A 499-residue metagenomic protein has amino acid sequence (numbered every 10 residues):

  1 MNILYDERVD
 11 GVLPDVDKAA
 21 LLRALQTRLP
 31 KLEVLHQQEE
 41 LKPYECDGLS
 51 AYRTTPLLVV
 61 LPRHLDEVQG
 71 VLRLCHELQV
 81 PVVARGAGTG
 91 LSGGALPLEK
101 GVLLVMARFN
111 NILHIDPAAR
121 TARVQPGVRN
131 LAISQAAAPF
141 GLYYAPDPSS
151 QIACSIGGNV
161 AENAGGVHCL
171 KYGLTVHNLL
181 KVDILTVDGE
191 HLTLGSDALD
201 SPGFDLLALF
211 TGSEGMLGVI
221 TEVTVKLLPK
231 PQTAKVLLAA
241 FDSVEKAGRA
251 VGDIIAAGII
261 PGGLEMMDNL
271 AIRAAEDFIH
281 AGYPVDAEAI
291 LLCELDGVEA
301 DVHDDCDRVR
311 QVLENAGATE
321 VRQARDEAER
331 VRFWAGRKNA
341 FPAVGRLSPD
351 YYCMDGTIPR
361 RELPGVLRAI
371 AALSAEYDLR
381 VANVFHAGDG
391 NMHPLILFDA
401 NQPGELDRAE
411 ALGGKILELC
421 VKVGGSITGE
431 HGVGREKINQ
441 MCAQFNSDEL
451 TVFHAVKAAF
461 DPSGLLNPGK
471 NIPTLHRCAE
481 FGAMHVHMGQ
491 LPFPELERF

Functional and structural regions predicted by a protein language model:
M1-R73, G90-R120, S149, N269-H280 (+4 more regions): N-terminal flexible segment immediately upstream of the FAD-binding catalytic core in FAD-dependent oxidoreductases
P30-K31, V421-V433, A458, P462-G469: Alpha-helix capping/hinge segments and adjacent helical runs
L35-E45, V225-P229, K235-L412, L419 (+3 more regions): C-terminal substrate-recognition/cap domain of FAD-linked oxidoreductases
S92-N110, A138-L142, G165-V176, V223-P229 (+3 more regions): A glycine- and small-aliphatic-rich helix-loop capping segment at beta-alpha/alpha-beta transitions that lines
N111-E265, G482-F499: FAD-binding subdomain of flavoenzyme oxidoreductases
N439-F499: Activity-critical C-terminal alpha-helical subdomain
